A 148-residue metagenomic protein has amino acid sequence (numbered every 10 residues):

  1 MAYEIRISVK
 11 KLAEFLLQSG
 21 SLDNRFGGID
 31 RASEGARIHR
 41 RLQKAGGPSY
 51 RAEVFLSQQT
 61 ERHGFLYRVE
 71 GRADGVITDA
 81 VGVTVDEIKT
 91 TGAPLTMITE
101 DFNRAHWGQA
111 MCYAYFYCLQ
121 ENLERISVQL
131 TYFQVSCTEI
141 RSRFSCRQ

Functional and structural regions predicted by a protein language model:
M1-G82: Metal-dependent nuclease catalytic cores that hydrolyze phosphodiester bonds in DNA/RNA, characterized by
Q59-Q148: Mg2+/Mn2+-dependent nuclease catalytic core
